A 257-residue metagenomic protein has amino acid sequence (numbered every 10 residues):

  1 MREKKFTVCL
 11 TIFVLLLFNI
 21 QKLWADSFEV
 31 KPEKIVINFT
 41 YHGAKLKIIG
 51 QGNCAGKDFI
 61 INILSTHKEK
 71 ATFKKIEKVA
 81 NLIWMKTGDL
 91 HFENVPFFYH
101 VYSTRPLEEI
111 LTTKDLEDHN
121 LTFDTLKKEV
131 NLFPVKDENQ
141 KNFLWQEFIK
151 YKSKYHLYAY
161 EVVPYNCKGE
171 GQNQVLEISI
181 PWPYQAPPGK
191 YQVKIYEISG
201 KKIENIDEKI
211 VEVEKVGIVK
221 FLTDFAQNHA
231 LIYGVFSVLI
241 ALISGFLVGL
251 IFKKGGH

Functional and structural regions predicted by a protein language model:
M1-L10: Bacterial N-terminal signal peptides that target proteins for export
I20-A25: Sec/Tat signal peptide C-region and signal peptidase I cleavage site
D26-H42: N-terminal edge beta-strand
K47-N53, S179-P181: Short edge beta-strand/loop segments characteristic of extracellular beta-sandwich folds
W84-W182: Membrane-proximal low-complexity regions enriched in glycine and acidic/polar residues
P181, K202-V235: Short, aromatic-rich amphipathic segments at membrane interfaces that lie adjacent to a transmembrane helix or signal
G189-I195: A short tyrosine-centered beta-strand micro-motif
A241-H257: Juxtamembrane interface at the cytosolic side of transmembrane helices
